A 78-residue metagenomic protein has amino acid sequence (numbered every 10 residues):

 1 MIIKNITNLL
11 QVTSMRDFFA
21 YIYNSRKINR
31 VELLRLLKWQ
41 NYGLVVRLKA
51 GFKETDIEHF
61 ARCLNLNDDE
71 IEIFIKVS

Functional and structural regions predicted by a protein language model:
M1-E32: A short, Lys/Arg-rich alpha-helix, primarily the initiator
R26, A50-K53: Flexible coil/turn residues that form the inter-helical turn or adjacent wing/linker of helix-turn-helix
R26-V46: Short alpha-helical DNA-recognition segment
Q40, G51-F52, S78: The DNA-recognition helices of helix-turn-helix-type DNA-binding domains
L48-K49, D56, I75: DNA major-groove recognition helix of helix-turn-helix
E54-I71: DNA major-groove recognition helix of helix-turn-helix/homeodomain DNA-binding modules
I71-S78: Short amphipathic recognition helices of helix-turn-helix/homeodomain-type DNA-binding modules
